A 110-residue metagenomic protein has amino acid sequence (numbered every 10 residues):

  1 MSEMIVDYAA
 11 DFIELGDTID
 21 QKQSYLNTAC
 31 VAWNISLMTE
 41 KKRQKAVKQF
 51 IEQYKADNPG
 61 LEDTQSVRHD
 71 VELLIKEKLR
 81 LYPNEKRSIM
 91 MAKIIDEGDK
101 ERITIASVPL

Functional and structural regions predicted by a protein language model:
M1-L110: Terminal non-globular linear segments
